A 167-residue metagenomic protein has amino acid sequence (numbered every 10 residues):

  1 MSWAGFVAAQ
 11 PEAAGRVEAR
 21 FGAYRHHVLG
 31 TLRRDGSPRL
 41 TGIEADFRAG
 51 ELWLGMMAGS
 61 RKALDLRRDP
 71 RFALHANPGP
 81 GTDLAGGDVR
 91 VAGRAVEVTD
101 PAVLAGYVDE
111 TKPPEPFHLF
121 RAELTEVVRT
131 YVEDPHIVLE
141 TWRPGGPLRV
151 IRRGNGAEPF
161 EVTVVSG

Functional and structural regions predicted by a protein language model:
M1-E12, D83-G167: Charged, gly/pro-rich active-site loop segments
A4-R33, N155: Short, conserved active-site entrance elements at the starts or edges of catalytic domains
A14, G59-S60: Structural motif corresponding to alpha-helix initiation and N-cap regions
V17, G42, E110: Short, flexible, glycine/charge-rich loop motifs used to bind or transfer phosphoryl groups or to couple energy/partner
R20-G22, A45, K112: Generic structural signal for beta-strand residues in well-ordered domains
Y24-A58, L64-L66, F72-P78: Short beta-strand segments
G59, P70-P78, P101-P113: Short acidic (Asp/Glu) patches
